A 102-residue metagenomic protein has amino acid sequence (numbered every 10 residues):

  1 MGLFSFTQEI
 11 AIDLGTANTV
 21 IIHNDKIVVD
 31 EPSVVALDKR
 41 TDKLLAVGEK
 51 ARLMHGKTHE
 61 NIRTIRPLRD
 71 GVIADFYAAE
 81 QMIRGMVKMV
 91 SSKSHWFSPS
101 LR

Functional and structural regions predicted by a protein language model:
M1-S5: A short acidic-Thr-Gly-centered motif at the start of a beta-strand
T7-Q8, P32: Short, surface-exposed beta-edge/turn micro-motifs
E9-D13: Short glycine-aspartate micro-motif
T16-R102: Conserved phosphate-binding loops in N-terminal lobes of ATP-dependent enzymes of the actin/Hsp70/sugar-kinase
